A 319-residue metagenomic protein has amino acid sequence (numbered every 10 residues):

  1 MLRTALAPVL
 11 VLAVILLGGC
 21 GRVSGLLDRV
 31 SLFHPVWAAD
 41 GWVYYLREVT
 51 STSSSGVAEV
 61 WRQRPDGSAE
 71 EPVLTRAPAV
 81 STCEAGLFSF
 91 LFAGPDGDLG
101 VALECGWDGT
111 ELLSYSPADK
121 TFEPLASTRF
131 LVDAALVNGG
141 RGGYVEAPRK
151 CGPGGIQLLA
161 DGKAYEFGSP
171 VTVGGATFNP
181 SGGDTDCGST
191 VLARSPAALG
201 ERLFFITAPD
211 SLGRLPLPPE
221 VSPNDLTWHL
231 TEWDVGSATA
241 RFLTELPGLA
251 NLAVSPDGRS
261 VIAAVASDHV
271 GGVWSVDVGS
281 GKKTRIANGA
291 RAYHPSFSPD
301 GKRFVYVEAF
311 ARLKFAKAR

Functional and structural regions predicted by a protein language model:
M1-V9: Bacterial N-terminal signal peptides that target proteins for export
P8-G18: Bacterial N-terminal signal peptides
C20-R319: Sequence signature of WD/YWTD-type beta-propeller architectures
